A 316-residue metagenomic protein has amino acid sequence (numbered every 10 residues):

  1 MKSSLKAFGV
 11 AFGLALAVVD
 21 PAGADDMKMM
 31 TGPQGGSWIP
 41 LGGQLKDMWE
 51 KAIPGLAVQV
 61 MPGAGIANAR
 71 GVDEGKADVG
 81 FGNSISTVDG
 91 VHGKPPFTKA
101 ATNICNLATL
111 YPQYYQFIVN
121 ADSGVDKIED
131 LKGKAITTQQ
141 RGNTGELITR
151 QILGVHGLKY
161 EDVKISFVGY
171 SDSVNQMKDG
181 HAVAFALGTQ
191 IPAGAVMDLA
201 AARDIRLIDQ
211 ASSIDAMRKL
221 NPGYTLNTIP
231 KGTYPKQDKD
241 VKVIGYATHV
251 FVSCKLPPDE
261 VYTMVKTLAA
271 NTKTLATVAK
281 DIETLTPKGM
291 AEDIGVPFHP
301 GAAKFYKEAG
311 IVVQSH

Functional and structural regions predicted by a protein language model:
M1-G9: Bacterial N-terminal signal peptides that target proteins for export
G9-A17: Bacterial N-terminal signal peptides
V18-A24: Sec/Tat signal peptide C-region and signal peptidase I cleavage site
D25-R141, R150, L187: Short, glycine-/small- and polar/acidic-enriched structural segments that line small-molecule recognition paths
D26, E50-M61, G154-V168, H181-A184 (+2 more regions): A local structural motif
L45-P54, P95, E146-K164, K178 (+2 more regions): Ligand-binding cleft/hinge of the Venus flytrap
S84, G93-P95, S123, K159-L256: Pocket-lining segment of extracytoplasmic ligand-binding domains
V168, D172, K178-D179, T189-L207 (+3 more regions): An extracytoplasmic/periplasmic, membrane-proximal ligand-sensing/linker region
